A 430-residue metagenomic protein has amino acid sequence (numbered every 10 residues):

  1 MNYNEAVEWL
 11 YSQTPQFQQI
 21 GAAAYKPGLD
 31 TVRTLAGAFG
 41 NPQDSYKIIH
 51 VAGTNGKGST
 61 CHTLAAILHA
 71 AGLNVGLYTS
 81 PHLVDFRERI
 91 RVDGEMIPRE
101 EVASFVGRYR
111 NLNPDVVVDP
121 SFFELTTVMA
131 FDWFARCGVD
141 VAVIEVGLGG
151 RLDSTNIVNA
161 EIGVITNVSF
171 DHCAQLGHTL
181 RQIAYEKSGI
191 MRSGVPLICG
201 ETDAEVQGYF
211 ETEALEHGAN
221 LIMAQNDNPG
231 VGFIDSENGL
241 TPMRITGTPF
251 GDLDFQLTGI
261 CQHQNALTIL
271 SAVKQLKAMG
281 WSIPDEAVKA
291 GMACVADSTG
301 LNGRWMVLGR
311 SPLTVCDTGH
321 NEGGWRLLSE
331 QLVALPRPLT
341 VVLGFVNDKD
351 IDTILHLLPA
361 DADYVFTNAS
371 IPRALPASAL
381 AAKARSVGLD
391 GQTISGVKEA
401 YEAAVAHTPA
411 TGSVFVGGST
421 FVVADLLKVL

Functional and structural regions predicted by a protein language model:
M1-N55, S59-N74, L83-V84, P196-C199 (+2 more regions): N-terminal leader/targeting and accessory segments in enzymes
A22-L29, T34-D44, A70-V158, A174-L176 (+1 more regions): ATP-dependent carboxylate-amine ligase catalytic core
L64, R151-E161, L427-L430: Short Gly/Thr/Asp-enriched flexible loops that form oxyanion-binding sites at enzyme active sites
L64-H69, F134, L276, A384: Hydrophobic alpha-helical packing residues
V118, G138-E145, A160-G247, D252 (+2 more regions): Acidic, Mg2+-coordinating active-site environments of NTP-dependent enzymes
V141-V146, D153-V164, V168-H172, Q182 (+1 more regions): Nucleotide phosphate-binding/pyrophosphate-handling subdomain across enzymes that bind or process nucleotide phosphates
D203-E211, G218-I222, L313-C316, I354-S413: C-terminal helical cap/extension that packs against the catalytic core of soluble nucleotide-cofactor enzymes
S419: Active-site-proximal loop/hinge segments that shape catalytic or ion-binding/gating pockets
